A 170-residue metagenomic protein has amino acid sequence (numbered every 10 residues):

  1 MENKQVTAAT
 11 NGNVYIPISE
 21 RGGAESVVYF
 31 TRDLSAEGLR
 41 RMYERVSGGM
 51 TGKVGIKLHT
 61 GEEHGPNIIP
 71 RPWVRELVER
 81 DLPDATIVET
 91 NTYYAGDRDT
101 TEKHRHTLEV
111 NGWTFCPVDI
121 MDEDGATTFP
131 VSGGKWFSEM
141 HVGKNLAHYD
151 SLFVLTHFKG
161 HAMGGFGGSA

Functional and structural regions predicted by a protein language model:
M1-A170: N-terminal and secondary-structure boundary signal
